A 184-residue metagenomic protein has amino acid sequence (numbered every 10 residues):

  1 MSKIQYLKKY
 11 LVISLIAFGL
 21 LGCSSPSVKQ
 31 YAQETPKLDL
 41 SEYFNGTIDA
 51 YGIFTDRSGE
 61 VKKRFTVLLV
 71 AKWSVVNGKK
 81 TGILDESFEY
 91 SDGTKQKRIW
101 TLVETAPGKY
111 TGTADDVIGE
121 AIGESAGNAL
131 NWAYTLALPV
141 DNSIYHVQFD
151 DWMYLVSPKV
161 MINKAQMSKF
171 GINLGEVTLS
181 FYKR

Functional and structural regions predicted by a protein language model:
S2-L11: Bacterial N-terminal signal peptides that target proteins for export
G19-G22: C-terminal motif of bacterial Sec signal peptides marking the signal peptidase cleavage site
S24-S27: Bacterial signal peptide processing site
K29, W73-S74, Y90, D151 (+1 more regions): Sequence-level preference for short, compositionally simple segments enriched in small aliphatic or small polar residues
Y31-T47: N-terminal helix-cap/turn-to-beta initiation motif at the start of protein domains
Y51, D56-V140: Central antiparallel beta-sheet cores of small beta-barrel/beta-sandwich binding domains
V61-L68, I144-F149, N173-V177: Amphipathic hydrophobic-ligand
D150-R184: Glycine-rich, aromatic-bearing surface loops/beta-hairpins
